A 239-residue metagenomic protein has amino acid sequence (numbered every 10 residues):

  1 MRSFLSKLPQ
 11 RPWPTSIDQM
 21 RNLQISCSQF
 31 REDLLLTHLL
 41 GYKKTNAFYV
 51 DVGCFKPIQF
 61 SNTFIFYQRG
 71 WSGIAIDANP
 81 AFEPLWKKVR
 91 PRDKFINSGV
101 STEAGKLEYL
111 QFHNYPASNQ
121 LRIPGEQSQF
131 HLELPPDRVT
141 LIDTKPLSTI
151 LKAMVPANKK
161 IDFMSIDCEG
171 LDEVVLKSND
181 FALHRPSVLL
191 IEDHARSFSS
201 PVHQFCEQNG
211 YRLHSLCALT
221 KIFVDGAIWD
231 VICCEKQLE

Functional and structural regions predicted by a protein language model:
M1-E239: Phosphate/nucleotide-binding beta-alpha loop and adjacent structural elements of enzyme active sites
